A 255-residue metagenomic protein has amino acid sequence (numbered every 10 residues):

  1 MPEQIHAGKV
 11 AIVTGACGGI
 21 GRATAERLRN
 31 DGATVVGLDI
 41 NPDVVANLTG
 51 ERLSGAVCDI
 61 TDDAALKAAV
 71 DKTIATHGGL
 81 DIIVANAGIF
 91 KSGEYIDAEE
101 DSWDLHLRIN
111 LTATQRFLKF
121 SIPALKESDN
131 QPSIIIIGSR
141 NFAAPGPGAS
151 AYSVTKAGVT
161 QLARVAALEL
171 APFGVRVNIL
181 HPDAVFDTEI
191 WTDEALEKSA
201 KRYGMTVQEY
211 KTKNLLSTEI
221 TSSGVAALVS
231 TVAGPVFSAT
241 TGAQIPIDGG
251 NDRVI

Functional and structural regions predicted by a protein language model:
P2, A7, V236-F237, T241-I255: Short C-terminal tail/terminal secondary-structure segment of NAD(P)H-dependent dehydrogenase/reductase domains
V10, C17-G18: Conserved glycine-rich cofactor-binding loop
V84, A171, R176, T240-G242: Short, small/polar-rich loop/turn modules that mediate ligand/substrate recognition or access, typified
E94-Y95, E99-L107, L196: Substrate-binding pocket helix/loop in short-chain dehydrogenase/reductase
L118, T155, A163: Active-site helix of classical SDR
P123, L168-E169, S238: Alpha-helical segment proximal to the catalytic Tyr-Lys
S139: Residue(s) in the substrate-gating loop at a strand-loop-helix junction that position the organic substrate next
